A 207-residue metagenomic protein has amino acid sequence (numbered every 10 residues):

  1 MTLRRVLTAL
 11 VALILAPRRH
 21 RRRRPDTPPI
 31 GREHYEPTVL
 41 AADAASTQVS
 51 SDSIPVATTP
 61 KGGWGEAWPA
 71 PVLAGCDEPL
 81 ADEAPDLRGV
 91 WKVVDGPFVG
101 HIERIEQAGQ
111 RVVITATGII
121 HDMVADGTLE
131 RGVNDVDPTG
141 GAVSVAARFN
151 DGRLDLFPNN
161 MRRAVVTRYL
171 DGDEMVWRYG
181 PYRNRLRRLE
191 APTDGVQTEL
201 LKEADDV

Functional and structural regions predicted by a protein language model:
L3-R104, G109-R111, A191-V207: Amphipathic/hydrophobic helical signal segments and adjacent flexible N-terminal regions that mediate secretion
D52, P97-A142: N-terminal glycine/threonine-rich, aromatic-flanked beta-hairpin/loop signature
D95, A116-G118, N160, P181 (+1 more regions): A mature extracytoplasmic/lumenal domain signature
I119-D122, M161-A164, R183-R185: Short, surface-exposed beta-strand-loop junctions and turns on beta-sheet-rich folds
D135-N150, E199-V207: Short, surface-exposed secondary-structure junctions/capping segments
V143-V166, L170: Acidic, glycine-rich flexible loop segments
Y169-D171, L186-G195: Short beta-strand-to-coil "C-cap" segments at the C-terminal boundary of structured domains/repeats, marking
E174-P181: Short, exposed beta-strand-loop hairpins at the edges of beta-sheets in extracellular/periplasmic proteins
